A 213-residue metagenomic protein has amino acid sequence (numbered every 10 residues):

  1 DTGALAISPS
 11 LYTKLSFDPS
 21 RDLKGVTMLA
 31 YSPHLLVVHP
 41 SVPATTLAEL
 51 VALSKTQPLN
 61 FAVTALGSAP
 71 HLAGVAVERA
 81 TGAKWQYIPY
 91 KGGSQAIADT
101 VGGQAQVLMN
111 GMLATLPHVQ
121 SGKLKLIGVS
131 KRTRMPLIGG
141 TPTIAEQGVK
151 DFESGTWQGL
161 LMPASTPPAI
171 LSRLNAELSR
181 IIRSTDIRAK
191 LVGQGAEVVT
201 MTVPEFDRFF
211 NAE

Functional and structural regions predicted by a protein language model:
D1, N60-A62, Q106-N110, K125-G128: Paired acidic/hydrophobic, glycine-rich loop segments that form the ligand-binding mouth/hinge of periplasmic-binding
D1-A4, S8, G93, N110-T115 (+3 more regions): Beta->alpha turn/N-cap motifs
S10-Q95, I144, W157-K190: Hinge/capping helix and adjacent helix->loop/strand transition within the periplasmic-binding protein
T13-S20, T133-D151: Small-residue (glycine/proline)-centered packing/hinge motifs flanked by hydrophobic/aromatic residues
K24, L50, K123-P136: Conserved helix-loop-beta element of the AMP-binding
M28, Y90, M109-N110, V129 (+2 more regions): Short beta-strand and adjacent tight-turn residues that come in two discontinuous sequence segments and form the edges
S54-Q57, V75-A80, S94-Q104, L108 (+2 more regions): Short helices/loops that flank or line small-molecule/ion binding pockets
T202-E213: Extracellular/periplasmic bilobal clamshell ligand-binding domains
